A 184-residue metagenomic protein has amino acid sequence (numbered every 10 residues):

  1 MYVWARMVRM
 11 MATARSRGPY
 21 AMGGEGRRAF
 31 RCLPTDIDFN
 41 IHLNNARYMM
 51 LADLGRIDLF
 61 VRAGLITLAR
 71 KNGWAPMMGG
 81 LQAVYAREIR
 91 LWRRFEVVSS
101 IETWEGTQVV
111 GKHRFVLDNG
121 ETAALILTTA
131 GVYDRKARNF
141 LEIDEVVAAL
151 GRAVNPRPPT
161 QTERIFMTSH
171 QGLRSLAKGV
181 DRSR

Functional and structural regions predicted by a protein language model:
M1-S16, M22, I89-E96, S100-R184: HotDog/MaoC-like acyl-thioester-processing domains
G23-L33: Short amphipathic
D36-D38: Acidic, divalent-cation-chelating loop motifs in proteins
R47-R70: Active-site helix/loop of acyl-thioester processing domains in fatty-acid/polyketide metabolism, spanning hotdog-fold
L68-A75, L91-R93: Short N-terminal edge-element motif at the start of the domain
M77-L81: Short, structured beta-strand/loop micro-motifs enriched in basic residues and often containing a Trp
Y85-R87: Beta-strand-rich interaction surfaces with strong enrichment in secreted/lumenal proteins
